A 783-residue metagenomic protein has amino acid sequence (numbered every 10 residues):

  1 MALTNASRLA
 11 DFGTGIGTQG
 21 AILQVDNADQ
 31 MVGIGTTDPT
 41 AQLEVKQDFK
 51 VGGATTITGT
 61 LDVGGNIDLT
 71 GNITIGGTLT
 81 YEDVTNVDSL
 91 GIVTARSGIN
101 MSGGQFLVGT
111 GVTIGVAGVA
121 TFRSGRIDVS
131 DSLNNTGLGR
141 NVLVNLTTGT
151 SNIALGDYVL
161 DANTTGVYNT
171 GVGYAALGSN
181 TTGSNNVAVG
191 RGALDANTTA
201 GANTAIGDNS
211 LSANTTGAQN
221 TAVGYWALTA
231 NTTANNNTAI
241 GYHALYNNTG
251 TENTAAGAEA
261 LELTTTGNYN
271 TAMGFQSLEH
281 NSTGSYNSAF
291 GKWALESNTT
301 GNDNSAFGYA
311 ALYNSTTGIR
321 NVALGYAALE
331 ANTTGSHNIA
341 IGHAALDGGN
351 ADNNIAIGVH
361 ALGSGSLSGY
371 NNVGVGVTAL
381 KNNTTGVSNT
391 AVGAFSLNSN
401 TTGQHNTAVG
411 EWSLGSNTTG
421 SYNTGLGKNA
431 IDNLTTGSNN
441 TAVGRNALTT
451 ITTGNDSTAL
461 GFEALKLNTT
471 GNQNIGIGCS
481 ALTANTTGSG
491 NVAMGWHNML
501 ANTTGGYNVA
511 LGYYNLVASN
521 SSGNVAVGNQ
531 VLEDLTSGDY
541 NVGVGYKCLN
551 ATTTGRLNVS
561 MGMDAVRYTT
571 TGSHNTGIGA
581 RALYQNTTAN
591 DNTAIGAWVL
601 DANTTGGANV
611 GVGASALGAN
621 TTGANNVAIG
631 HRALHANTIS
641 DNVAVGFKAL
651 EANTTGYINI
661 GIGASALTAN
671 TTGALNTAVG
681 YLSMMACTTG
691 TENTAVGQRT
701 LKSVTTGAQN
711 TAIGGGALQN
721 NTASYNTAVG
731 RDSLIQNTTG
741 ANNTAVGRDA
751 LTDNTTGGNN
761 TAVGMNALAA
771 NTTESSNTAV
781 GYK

Functional and structural regions predicted by a protein language model:
M1-I16: Short, intrinsically disordered N-terminal pre-domain segments
T4, Q30-M31, Q47, G103 (+2 more regions): Glycine- and small/polar-enriched repetitive beta-structure motifs of secreted/surface proteins
G20-A21: Short, exposed "boundary/linker" segments that immediately precede the start of a downstream structural module
D29-E44, T58, D62, D68-T70 (+7 more regions): Short sequence segments immediately N-terminal to proteolytic processing junctions that release a mature
G33-G35, G52, G115: Glycine-centered tight-turn and secondary-structure capping sites
D83: Conserved catalytic/ligand-binding micro-motifs in nucleotide and anionic cofactor chemistry
